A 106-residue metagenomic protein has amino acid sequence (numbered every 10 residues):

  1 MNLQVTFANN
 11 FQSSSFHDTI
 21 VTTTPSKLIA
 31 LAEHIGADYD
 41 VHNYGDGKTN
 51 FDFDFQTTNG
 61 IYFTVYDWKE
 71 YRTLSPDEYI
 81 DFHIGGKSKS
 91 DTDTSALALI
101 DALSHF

Functional and structural regions predicted by a protein language model:
M1-F106: Catalytic phosphate/metal-binding cores of nucleic-acid and nucleotide-processing enzymes, i.e., regions that mediate
